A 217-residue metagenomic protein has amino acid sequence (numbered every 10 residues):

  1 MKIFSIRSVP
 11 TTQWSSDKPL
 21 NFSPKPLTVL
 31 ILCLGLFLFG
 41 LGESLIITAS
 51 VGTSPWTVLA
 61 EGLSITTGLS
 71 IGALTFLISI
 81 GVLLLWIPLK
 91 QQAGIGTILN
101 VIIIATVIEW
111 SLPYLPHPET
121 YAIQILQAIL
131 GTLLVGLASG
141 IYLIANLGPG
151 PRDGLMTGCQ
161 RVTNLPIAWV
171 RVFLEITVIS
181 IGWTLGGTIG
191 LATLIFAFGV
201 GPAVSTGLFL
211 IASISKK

Functional and structural regions predicted by a protein language model:
K2-K217: Core subunits and conserved enzymes of cellular information-processing and envelope-translocation systems across
